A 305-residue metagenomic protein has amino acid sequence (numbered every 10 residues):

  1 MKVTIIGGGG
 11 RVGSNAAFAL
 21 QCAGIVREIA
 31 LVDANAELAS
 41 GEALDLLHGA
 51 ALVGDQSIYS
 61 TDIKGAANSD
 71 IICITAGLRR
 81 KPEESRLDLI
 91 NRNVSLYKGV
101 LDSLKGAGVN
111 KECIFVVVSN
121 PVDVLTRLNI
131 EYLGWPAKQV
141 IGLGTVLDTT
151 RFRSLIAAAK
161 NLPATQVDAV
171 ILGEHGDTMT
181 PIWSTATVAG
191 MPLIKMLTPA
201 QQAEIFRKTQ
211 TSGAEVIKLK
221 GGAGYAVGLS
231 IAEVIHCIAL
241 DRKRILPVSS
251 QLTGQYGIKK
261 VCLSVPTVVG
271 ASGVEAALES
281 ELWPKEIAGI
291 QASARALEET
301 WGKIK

Functional and structural regions predicted by a protein language model:
I5-I6, L31: Hydrophobic Val/Ile/Leu positions in short beta-strands of Rossmann-like dinucleotide-binding domains
G9: Conserved glycine-rich cofactor-binding loop
G13-S14: N-terminal Rossmann-fold NAD(P) dinucleotide-binding loop
L20: Aromatic pocket-lining residues of Rossmann-like dinucleotide-binding sites
E28, V32-S69, E84, E298-K303: Conserved N-terminal Rossmann-fold NAD(P) cofactor-binding segment
A51-E112: Rossmann-like NAD(P)-binding element
R86-S154: Rossmann-like NAD(P)(H) cofactor-binding subdomain of soluble oxidoreductases
L133-Q139, D148-K305: C-terminal substrate-binding/catalytic lobe of Rossmann-fold NAD(P)-dependent dehydrogenases
